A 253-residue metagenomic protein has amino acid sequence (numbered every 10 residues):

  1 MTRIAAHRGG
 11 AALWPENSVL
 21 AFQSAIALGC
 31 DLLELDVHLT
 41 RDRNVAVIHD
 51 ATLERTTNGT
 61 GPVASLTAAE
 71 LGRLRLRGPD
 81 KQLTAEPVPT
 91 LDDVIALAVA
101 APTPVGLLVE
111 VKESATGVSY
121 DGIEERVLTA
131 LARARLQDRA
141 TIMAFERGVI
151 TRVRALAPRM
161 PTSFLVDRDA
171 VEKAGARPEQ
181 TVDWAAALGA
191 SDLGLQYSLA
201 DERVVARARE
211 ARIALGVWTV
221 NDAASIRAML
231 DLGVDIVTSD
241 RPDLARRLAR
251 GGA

Functional and structural regions predicted by a protein language model:
M1-A253: Phosphate-group recognition and catalysis centered on beta-loop-alpha active-site segments
